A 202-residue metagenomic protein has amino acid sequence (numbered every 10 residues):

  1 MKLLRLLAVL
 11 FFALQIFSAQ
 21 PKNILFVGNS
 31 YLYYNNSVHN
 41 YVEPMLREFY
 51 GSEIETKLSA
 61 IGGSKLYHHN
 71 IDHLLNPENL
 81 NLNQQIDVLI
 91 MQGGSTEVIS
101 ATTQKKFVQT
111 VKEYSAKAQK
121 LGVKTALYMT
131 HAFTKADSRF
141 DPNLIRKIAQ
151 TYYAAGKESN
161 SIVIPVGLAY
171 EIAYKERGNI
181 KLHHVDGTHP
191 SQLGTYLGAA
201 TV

Functional and structural regions predicted by a protein language model:
K2-V9: Sec-dependent signal peptide recognition, specifically the positively charged N-region followed immediately by
F11-P21: Bacterial Sec-dependent signal peptides at the C-terminal "C-region" and cleavage site
N23-L25, L32-T110: Conserved SGNH/GDSL esterase-like catalytic core that processes O-acyl groups on lipids and polysaccharides
V27-G28, Y128: Short hydrophobic segments within beta-strands
N29-S30, S191: Ser/Thr-glycine-rich phosphate-binding loops at phosphate-binding pockets of nucleotides, nucleotide cofactors
E78-Q192: Alpha-helical cap/lid subdomain in secreted, periplasmic, or secretory-pathway luminal O-acyl-processing enzymes
V202: Hydrophobic "lid"/C-terminal helical patch of Rossmann-like NAD(P)-dependent dehydrogenase/epimerase domains
